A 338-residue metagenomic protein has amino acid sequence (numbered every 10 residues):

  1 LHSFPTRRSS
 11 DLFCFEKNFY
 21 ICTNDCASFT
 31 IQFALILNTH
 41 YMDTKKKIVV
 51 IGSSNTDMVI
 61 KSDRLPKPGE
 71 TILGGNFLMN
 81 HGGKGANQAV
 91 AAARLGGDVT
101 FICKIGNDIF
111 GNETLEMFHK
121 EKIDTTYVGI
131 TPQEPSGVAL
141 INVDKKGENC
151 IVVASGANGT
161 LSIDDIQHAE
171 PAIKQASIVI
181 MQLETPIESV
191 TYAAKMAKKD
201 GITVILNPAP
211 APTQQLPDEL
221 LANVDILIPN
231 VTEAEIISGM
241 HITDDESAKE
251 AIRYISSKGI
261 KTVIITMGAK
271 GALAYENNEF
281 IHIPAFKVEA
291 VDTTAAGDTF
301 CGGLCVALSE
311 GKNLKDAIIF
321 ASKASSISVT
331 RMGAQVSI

Functional and structural regions predicted by a protein language model:
H2-S9: Short, small-residue-biased leader/transition segments that mark boundaries at the very start of proteins
I31, L35-I105, I109-I123, E289-V291: Glycine-rich phosphate/adenosyl-contacting loop at the front of the ribokinase-like
M42-I48, Q214, D218, A222 (+1 more regions): Conserved phosphate-binding/catalytic region of the ribokinase-like
E121-P132: A glycine-rich helix N-cap at a beta->alpha junction
I130-T131, I141-I178, L183: Conserved phosphate-binding/catalytic loop of the ribokinase/pfkB sugar-kinase fold
I178-E250, A269-A272: Conserved beta-alpha-beta core of the PfkB/ribokinase-like small-molecule kinase fold
